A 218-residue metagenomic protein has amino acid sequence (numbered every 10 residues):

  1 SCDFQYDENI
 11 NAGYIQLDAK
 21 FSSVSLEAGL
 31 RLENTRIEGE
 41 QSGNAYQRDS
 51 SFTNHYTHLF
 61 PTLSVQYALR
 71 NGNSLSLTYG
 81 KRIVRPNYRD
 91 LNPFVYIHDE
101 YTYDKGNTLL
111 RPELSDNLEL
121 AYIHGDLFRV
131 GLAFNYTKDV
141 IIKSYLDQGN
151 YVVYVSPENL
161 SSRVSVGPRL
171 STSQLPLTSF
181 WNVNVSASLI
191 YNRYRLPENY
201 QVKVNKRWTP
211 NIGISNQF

Functional and structural regions predicted by a protein language model:
S1, E38-Q47, Y88-V95, Y101-Y103 (+3 more regions): Outer-membrane beta-barrel translocator domains and adjoining extracellular loop/strand segments of Gram-negative
C2-I10, I83-L132, Y136-T137, V153-P176: Outer-membrane beta-barrel signature, preferentially recognizing the C-terminal barrel domain of Gram-negative
I10-S51, Y56-S64, F180-L189, G213-F218: Surface-exposed extracellular loop regions of Gram-negative outer-membrane beta-barrel proteins
F21-S23, L32-E38, Y79-R85, F94-V95 (+4 more regions): Transmembrane beta-strands of outer-membrane beta-barrel pores
F21-V24, A68-G72, S115, G125-L127 (+2 more regions): Outer-membrane beta-barrel channels and translocator barrels
D49-F52, T108-L110, S156-L160, E198-N205: Short, contiguous acidic/charged loop-to-helix segments that flank catalytic cores in large enzymes
L160-F218: Gram-negative outer-membrane beta-barrel transporters
